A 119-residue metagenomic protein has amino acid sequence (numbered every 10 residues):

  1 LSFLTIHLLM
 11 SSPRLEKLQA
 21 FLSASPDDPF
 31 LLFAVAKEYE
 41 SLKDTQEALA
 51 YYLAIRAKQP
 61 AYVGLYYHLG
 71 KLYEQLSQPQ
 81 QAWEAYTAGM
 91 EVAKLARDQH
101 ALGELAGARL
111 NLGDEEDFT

Functional and structural regions predicted by a protein language model:
A24, K58, V92-A96: Structural marker of alpha-solenoid helical repeat scaffolds
Y39, Y73, A106-R109, G113: Residue at a conserved register position within TPR or TPR-like alpha-solenoid repeats
Q80-E84, A108-T119: Alpha-helical linker/edge segments of TPR/alpha-solenoid repeat scaffolds and analogous pre-/post-domain helices
